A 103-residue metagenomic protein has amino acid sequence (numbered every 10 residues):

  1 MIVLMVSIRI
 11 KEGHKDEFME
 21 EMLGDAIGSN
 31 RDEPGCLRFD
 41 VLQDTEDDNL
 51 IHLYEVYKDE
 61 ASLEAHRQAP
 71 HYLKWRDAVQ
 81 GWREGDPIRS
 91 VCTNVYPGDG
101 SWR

Functional and structural regions predicted by a protein language model:
I2-D40: N-terminal first-folded block
I2-R9, R38-R67: Short, well-ordered beta-strand segments in beta-rich or mixed alpha/beta enzyme and ligand-binding folds
H14, N49, H71: Short phosphate-engaging motifs
H14-D16, A61, P97: Residue-level signal for secondary-structure boundary sites
G24-L37, V56-S90: An amphipathic, aromatic/His-enriched active-site/gating alpha helix that lines ligand/cofactor pockets
V41-N49, D77-R103: Glycine-rich beta-strand-turn "strand-cap" elements at beta-sheet edges
